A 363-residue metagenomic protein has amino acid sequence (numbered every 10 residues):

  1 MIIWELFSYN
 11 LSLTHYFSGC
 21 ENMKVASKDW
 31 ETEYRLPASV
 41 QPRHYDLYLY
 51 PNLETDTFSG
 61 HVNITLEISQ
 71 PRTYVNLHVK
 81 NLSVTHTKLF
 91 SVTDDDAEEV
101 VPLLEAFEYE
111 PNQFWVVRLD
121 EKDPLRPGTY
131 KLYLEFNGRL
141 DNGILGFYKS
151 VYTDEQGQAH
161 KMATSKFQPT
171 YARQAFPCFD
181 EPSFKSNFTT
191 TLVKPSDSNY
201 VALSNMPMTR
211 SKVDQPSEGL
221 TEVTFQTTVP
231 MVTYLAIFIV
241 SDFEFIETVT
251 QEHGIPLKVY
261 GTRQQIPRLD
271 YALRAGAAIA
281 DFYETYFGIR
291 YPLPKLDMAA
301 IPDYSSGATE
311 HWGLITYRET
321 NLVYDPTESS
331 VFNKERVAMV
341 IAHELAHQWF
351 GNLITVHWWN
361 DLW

Functional and structural regions predicted by a protein language model:
M1-H61, D94, Q156-M162, D180-P182: N-terminal, polar/Ser/Thr-rich
L47-Y50, I64, L103-A106, L119-D123 (+2 more regions): Beta-strand-rich interaction surfaces with strong enrichment in secreted/lumenal proteins
G60, T164-A172, P177-A342, W359-D361: Hydrophobic helix-coil surface modules that form long, contiguous segments used for peptide/substrate interaction
V62-L66, L119, G128-N142, F188-S196 (+1 more regions): Short, hydrophobic/aromatic-enriched beta-strand segments in well-ordered soluble domains
T65-S83, C178-D180, T189-P195: Surface-exposed beta-strand/loop patches in extracellular or lumenal glycoproteins
V79-V84, K149-M162, I301-G307: Short edge-strand/loop segments of extracellular domains
S83-D154: A surface-exposed beta-strand-loop module
L345-N360: Catalytic Zn2+-binding segment of zinc metalloproteases
